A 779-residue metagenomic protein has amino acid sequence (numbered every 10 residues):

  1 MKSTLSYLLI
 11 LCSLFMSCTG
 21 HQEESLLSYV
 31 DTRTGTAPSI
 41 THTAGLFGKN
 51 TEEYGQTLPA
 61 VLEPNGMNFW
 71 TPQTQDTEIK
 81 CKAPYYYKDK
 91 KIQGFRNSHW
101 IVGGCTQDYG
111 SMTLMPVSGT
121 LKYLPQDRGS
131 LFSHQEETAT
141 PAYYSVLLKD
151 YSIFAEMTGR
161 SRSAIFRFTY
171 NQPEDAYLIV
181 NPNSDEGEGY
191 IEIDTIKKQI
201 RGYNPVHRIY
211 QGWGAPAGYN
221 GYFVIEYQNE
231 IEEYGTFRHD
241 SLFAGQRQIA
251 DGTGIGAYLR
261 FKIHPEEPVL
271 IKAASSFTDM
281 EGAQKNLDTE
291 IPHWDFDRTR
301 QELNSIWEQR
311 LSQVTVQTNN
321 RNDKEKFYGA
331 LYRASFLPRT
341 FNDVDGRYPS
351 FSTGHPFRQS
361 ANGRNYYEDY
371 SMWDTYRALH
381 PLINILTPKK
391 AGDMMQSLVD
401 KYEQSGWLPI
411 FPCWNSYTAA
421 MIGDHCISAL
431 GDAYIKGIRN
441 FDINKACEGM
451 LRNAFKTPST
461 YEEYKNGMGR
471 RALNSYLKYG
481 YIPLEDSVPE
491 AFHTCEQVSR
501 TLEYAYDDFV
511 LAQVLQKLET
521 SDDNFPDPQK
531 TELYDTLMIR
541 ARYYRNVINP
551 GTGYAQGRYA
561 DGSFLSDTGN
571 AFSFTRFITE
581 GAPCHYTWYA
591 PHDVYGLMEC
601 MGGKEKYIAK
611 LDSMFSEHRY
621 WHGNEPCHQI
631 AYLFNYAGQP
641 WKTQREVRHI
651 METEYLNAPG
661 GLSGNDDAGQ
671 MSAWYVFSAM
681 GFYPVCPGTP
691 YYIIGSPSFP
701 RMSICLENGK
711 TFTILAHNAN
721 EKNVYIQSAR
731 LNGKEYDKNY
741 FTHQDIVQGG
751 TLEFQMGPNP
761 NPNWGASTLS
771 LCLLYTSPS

Functional and structural regions predicted by a protein language model:
K2-I10: Sec-dependent signal peptide recognition, specifically the positively charged N-region followed immediately by
M16-S17: C-terminal motif of bacterial Sec signal peptides marking the signal peptidase cleavage site
H21-H380, N384-S428, Y434-L502, V510-T520 (+11 more regions): Accessory carbohydrate-recognition regions in carbohydrate-active enzymes
Y725: Extracellular attachment/recognition segments
